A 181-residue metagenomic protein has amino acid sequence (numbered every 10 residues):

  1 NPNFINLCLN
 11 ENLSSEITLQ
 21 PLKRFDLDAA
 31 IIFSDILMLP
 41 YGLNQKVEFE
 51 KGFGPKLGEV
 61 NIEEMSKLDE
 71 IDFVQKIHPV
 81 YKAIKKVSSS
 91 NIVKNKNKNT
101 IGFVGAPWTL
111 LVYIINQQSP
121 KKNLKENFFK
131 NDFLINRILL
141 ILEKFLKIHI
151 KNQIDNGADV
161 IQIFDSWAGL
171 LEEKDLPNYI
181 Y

Functional and structural regions predicted by a protein language model:
N1-Q45, F49, S89, V93-N95 (+1 more regions): N-terminal basic, low-complexity leaders that serve as flexible interaction/assembly modules and, when applicable, as
N3-F4, E63-D72, F128-I135: Short glycine/proline- and acidic residue-enriched helix-loop micro-motifs that form flexible lids or anion-recognition
I5-L9, E48-E50, G58, S66-D69 (+4 more regions): Generic, ordered loop/turn and secondary-structure boundary motif
I17-L27, D69-V80, I141-F145: Noncatalytic linker/hinge segments flanking ATPase motor cores
I36-L39, G54, P107-T109: A short acidic, glycine/proline-enriched capping/turn motif at secondary-structure boundaries, especially helix N-cap
Q45-L57, Y113-L124: Short, flexible, mixed-charge acidic loops at enzyme active sites
G52-S90: A gly/proline- and charged-residue-enriched helix-loop-helix capping module
K76-Y181: Active-site loop segments of alpha/beta catalytic cores
